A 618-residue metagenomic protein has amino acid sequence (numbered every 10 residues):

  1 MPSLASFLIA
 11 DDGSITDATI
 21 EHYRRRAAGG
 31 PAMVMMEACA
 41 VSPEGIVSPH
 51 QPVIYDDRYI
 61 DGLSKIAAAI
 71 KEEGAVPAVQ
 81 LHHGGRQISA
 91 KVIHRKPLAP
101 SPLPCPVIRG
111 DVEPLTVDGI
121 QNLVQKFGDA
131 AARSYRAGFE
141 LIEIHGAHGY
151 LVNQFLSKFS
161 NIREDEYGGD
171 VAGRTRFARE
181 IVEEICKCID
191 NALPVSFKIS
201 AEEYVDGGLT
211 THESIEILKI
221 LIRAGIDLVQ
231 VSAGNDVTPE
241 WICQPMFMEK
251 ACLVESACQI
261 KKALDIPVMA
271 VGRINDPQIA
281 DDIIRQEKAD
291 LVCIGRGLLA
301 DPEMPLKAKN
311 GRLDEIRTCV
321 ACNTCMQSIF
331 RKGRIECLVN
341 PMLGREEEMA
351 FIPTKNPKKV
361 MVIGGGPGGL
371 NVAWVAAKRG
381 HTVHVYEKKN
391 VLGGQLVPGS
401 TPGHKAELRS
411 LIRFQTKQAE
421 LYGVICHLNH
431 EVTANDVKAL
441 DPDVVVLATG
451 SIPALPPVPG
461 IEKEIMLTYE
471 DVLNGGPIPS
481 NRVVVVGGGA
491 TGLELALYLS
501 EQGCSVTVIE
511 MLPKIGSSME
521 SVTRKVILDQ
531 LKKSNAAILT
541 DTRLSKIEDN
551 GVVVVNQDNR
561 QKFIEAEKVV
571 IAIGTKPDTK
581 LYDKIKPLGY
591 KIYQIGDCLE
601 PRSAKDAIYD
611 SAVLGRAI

Functional and structural regions predicted by a protein language model:
P2-I363, P367, N371, V375-K378 (+2 more regions): Flavin-dependent oxidoreductase catalytic cores
L264, E287-K288, Y422, E462 (+3 more regions): Short, structured coil segments at secondary-structure junctions
T354-V385, L428-D441, T449-I465, Y469-S521 (+1 more regions): Rossmann-like dinucleotide/flavin-binding elements
T382-Y422, N474, L497-T542, E600-R602: Rossmann-like dinucleotide-binding cores of NAD(P)H-dependent redox enzymes
